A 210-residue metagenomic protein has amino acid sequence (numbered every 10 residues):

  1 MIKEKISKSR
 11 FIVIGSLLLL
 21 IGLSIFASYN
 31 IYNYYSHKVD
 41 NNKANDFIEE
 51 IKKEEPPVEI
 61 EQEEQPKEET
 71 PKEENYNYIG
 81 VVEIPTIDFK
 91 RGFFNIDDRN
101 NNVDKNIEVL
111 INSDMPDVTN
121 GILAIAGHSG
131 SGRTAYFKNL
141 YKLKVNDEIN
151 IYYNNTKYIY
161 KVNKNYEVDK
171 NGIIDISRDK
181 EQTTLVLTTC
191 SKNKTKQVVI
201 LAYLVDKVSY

Functional and structural regions predicted by a protein language model:
M1-K5: Juxtamembrane low-complexity tails/linkers enriched in Ser/Thr-Pro and polybasic
I6-Y210: Solvent-exposed, non-transmembrane regions of membrane-associated and secreted proteins
